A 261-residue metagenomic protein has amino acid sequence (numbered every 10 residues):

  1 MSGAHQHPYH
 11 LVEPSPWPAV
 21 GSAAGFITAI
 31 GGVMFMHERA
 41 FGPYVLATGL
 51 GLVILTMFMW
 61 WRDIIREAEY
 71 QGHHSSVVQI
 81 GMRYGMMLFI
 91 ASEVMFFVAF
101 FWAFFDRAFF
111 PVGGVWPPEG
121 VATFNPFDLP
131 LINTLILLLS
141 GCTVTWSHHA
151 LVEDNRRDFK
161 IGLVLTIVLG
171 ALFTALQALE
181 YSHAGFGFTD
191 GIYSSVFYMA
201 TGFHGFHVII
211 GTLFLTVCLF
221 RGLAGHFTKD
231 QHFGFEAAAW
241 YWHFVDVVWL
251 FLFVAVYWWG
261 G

Functional and structural regions predicted by a protein language model:
M1-G261: ...captures the hydrophobic TM-helix bundle architecture rather than a specific catalytic motif, and can also fire on
